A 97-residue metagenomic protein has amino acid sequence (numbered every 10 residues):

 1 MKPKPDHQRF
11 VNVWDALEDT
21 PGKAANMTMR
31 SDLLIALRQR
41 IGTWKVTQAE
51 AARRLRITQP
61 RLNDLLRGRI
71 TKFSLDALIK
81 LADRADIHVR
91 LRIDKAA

Functional and structural regions predicted by a protein language model:
M1-I35: N-terminal flexible/basic segments that precede or flank functional cores
D32-L33, Q39, W44: Non-transmembrane "mature" sequence context
I41, A52, A82: The alpha-helix within a helix-turn-helix
K45-N63: Short alpha-helical DNA-recognition segment
L66: DNA major-groove recognition helix of helix-turn-helix
R69-S74: Short, solvent-exposed alpha-helical "recognition" segments
L75-L91: DNA major-groove recognition helix of helix-turn-helix/homeodomain DNA-binding modules
I93-A97: Short, charged recognition helix plus adjacent turn of helix-turn-helix-like nucleic-acid-binding domains
